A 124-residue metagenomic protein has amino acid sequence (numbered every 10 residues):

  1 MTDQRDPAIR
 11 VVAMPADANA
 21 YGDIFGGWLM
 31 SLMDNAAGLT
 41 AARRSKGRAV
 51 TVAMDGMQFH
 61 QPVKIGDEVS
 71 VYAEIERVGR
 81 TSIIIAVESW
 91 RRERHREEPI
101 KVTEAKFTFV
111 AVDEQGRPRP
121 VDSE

Functional and structural regions predicted by a protein language model:
M1-A53, V110-E124: Hot-dog-fold acyl-thioester-processing enzymes
M1-I9, K64-I65, E76-E124: HotDog/MaoC-like acyl-thioester-processing domains
P15-D17, M54-Q61, R91-E93: Short, well-ordered turn and helix-capping elements at secondary-structure junctions
D23, M57, A105-F107: Short non-domain terminal segments
K46-D67: Small beta-barrel nucleic-acid-binding modules, principally OB-folds
